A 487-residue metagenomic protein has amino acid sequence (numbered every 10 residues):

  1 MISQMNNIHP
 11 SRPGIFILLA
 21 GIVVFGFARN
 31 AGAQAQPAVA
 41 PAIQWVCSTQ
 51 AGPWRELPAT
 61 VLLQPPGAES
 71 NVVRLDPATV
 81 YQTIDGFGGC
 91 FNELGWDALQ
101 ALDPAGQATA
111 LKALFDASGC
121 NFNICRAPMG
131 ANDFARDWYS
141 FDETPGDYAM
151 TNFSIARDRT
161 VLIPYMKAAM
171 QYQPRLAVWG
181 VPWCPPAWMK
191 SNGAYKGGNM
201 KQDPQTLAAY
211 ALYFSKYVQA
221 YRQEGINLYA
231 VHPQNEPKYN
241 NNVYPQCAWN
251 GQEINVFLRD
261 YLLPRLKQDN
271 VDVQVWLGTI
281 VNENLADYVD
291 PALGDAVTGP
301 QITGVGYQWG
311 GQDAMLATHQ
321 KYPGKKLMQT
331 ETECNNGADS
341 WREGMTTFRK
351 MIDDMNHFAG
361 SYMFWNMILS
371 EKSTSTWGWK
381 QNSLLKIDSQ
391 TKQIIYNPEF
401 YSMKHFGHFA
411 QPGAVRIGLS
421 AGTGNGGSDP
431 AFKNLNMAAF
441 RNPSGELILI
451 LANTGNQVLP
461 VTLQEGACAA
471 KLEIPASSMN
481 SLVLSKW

Functional and structural regions predicted by a protein language model:
I2-I17: Bacterial N-terminal signal peptides that target proteins for export
F16-G26: Bacterial N-terminal signal peptides
A28-N30: N-terminal signal peptide c-region/cleavage motif recognized by signal peptidases
A33-A35: Boundary at the C-terminal end of the N-terminal hydrophobic targeting segment
P37-P58, L62-N71, L75, V178-G180 (+2 more regions): Substrate-binding and catalytic surfaces of secreted/luminal carbohydrate-active proteins
P53-L228, D260: N-terminal catalytic cores of secreted or lumenal carbohydrate-active enzymes
F134-W138, P186-G193, P237-N242, L285-D287 (+1 more regions): Short acidic/His/Gly/Ser-rich catalytic and metal-binding motifs that mark active-site loops of diverse hydrolases
G193-D203, E236-N250: Active-site-proximal beta-alpha loop/turn segments in soluble metabolic enzymes
